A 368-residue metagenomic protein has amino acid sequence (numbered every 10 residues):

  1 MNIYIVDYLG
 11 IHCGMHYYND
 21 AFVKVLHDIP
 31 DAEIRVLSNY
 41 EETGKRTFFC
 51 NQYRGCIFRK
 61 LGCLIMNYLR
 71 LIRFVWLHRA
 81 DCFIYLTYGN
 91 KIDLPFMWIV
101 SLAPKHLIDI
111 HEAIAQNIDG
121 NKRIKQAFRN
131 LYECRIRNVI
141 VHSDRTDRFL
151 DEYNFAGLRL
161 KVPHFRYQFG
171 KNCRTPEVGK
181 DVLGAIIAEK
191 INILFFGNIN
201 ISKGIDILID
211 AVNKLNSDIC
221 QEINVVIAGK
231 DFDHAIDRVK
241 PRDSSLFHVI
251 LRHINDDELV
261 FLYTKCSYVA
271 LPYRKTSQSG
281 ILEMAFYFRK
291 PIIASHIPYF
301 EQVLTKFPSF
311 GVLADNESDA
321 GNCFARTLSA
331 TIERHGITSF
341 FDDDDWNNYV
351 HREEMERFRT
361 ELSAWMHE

Functional and structural regions predicted by a protein language model:
H16-A21, N200-K214, E283: A conserved mid-protein helix/loop that constitutes part of the nucleotide-sugar donor-binding site
M66-N67, F83-A103, S277: An aromatic- and histidine-rich active-site surface loop
I72-R73, I99, N121-V139: Membrane-proximal helix-turn-helix segments that form the acceptor-binding/catalytic region of lipid-linked
C134-R159, R166-Q168: A short, active-site helix/loop in glycosyltransferases that binds the activated sugar's phosphate group
L183-K203, I209-V212: Conserved donor-binding/catalytic core segment of Leloir-type glycosyltransferases
I236-V260: Nucleotide-activated donor-binding/catalytic signature segment of Leloir-type glycosyltransferases, i.e., the conserved
F261-S277, K290: Acidic donor-binding loop of glycosyltransferase active sites
E301-E333: Change "using UDP/GDP/dTDP sugars" to "using nucleotide sugars
